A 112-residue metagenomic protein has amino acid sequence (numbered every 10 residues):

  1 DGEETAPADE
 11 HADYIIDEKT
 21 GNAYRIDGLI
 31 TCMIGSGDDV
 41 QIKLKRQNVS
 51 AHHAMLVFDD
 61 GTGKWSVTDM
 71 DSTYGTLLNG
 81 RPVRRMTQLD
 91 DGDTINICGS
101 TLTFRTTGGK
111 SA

Functional and structural regions predicted by a protein language model:
D1-A12, S100-A112: Regulatory inter-domain linker segments that are low-complexity and enriched for serine/threonine/proline
G2-A8, G21-R25, R84-Q88: Short linear motifs in intrinsically disordered
A12-Y14, L56: Assembly/interface hotspot detector across virion components, adhesins/toxins, and nucleic-acid enzymes
I16-T20: Short, solvent-exposed loop/edge segments of extracellular or virion-exposed proteins
R25-R105: Forkhead-associated
